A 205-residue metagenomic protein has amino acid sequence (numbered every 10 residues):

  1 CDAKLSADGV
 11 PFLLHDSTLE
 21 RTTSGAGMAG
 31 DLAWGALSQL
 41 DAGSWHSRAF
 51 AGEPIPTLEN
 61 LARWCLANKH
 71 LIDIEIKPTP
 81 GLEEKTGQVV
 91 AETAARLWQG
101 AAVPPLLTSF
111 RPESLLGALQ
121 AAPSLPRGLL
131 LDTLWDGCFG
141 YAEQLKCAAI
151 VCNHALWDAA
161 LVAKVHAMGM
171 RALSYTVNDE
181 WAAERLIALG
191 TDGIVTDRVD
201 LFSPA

Functional and structural regions predicted by a protein language model:
C1: Conserved positions within compact, well-structured domain cores
K4-D8, D16-S17, K77-T79, F110-P112 (+4 more regions): Active-site beta-loop-alpha junctions enriched in small/polar residues
A7-G9, T22-T23, L82, P204: Active-site-proximal flexible loops/turns
H15-L129, L145-K146, C152, M168: Metal-dependent phosphodiesterase/phospholipase catalytic core, i.e., the His/Asp/Glu-rich active-site region
R48-A51, G128-A205: C-terminal active-site rim and adjoining tail of enzyme catalytic domains
